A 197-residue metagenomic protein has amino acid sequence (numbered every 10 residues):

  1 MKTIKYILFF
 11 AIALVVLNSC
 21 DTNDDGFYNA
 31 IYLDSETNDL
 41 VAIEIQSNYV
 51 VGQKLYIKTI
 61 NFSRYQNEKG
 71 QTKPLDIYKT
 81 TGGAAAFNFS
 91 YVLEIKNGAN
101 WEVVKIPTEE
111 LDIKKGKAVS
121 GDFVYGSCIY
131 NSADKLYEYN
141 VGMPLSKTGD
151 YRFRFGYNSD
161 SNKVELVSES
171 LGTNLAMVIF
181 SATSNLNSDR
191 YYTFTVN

Functional and structural regions predicted by a protein language model:
M1-Y6: Positively charged n-region of N-terminal signal peptides that target proteins for export
V16-S19: C-terminal motif of bacterial Sec signal peptides marking the signal peptidase cleavage site
D21-D24: Bacterial signal peptide processing site
G26-D34: Exposed, flexible binding/inhibitory loops of compact, secreted disulfide-stabilized domains
L33-N197: First exposed extracellular module after export/assembly in secreted or surface-exposed proteins
